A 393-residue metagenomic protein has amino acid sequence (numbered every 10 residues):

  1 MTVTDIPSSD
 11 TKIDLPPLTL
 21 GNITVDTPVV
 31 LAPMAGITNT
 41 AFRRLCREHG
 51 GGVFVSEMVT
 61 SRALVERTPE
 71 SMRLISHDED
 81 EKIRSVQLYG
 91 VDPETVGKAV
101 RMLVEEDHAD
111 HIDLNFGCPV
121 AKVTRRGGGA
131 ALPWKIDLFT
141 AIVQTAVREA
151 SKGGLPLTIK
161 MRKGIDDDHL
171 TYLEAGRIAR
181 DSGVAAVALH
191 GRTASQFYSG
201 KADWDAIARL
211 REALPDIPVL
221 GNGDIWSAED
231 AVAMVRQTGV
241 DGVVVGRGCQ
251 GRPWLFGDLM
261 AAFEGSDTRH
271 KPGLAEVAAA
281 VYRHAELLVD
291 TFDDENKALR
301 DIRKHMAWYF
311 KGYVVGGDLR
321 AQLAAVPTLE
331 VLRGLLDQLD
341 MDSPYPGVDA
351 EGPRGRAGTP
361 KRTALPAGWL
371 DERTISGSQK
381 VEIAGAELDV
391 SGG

Functional and structural regions predicted by a protein language model:
M1-V29, A35, T40-A41, T171-A186 (+3 more regions): Alpha/beta catalytic cores of nucleotide-metabolism and tRNA/nucleoside-modifying enzymes
V3-T19, M34-D110: Glycine-rich, positively charged N-terminal anion/phosphate-binding segment
L18-V30, R62-I83, C118-G128, A146 (+1 more regions): N-terminal small/glycine-rich loop or linker at the start of catalytic domains across soluble metabolic enzymes
V29-P33, F54-S56, R84-L88, I112 (+4 more regions): Hydrophobic faces of well-ordered beta-strands that scaffold small-molecule active sites in alpha/beta enzyme cores
M34, V59-S61, Y89-V91, G117-P119 (+4 more regions): Active-site beta-loop-alpha junctions enriched in small/polar residues
L88, A131-W134, S199, R269 (+2 more regions): Pocket-edge positions in alpha/beta enzyme catalytic cores
G97-G128, L132-I217: Alpha/beta enzyme core
